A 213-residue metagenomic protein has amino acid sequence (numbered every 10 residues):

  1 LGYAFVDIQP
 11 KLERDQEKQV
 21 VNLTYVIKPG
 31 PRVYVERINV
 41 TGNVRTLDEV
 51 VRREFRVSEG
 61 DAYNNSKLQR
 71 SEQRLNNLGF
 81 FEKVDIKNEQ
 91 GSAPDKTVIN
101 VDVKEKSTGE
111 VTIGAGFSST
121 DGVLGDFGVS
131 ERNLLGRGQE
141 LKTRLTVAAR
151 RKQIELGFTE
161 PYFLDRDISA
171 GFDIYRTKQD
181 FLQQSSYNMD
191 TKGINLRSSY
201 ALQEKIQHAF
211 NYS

Functional and structural regions predicted by a protein language model:
L1, V6-E13, I174-R176: Post-signal-peptide, soluble extracytosolic/periplasmic N-terminal scaffold domains of envelope/secretory systems
L1-G2, I27-P31, F55, E59 (+3 more regions): Sec/Tat-exported extracytoplasmic proteins
F5-I8, N22, V35: Hydrophobic residues on conserved beta-strands that form the core of alpha/beta folds
L12-R32, Q90-T108: Self-splicing inteins and homing endonuclease
V35-V40, V111-A115: Disulfide-bonded cysteine-rich modules in secreted/extracellular proteins, activating on the conserved Cys frameworks
V40-G42, V51, D102-E105: Periplasmic plug
R45-G60: N-terminal periplasmic "start-of-domain" segments of outer-membrane beta-barrel proteins
D61-S213: Gram-negative/organellar outer-membrane beta-barrel architecture
